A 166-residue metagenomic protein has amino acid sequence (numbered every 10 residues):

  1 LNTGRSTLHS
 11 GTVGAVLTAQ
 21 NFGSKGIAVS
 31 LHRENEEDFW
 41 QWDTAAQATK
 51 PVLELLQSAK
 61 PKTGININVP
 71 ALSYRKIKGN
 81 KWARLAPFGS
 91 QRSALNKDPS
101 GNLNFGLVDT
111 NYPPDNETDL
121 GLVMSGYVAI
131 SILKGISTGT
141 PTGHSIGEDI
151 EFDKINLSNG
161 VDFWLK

Functional and structural regions predicted by a protein language model:
L1-G4: N-terminal glycine-rich phosphate/adenylate-binding segment common to multiple enzyme folds
S6-H9, N96: Short, flexible coil/turn micro-motifs enriched in small/turn-prone residues
L8-G14, A45: Charged helix-capping and loop-helix junction motifs
Q20-T44: Glycine-rich phosphate/pyrophosphate-binding loops and their adjacent beta-strand/loop elements at enzyme active sites
D43-K166: Electrostatically charged, flexible surface regions
